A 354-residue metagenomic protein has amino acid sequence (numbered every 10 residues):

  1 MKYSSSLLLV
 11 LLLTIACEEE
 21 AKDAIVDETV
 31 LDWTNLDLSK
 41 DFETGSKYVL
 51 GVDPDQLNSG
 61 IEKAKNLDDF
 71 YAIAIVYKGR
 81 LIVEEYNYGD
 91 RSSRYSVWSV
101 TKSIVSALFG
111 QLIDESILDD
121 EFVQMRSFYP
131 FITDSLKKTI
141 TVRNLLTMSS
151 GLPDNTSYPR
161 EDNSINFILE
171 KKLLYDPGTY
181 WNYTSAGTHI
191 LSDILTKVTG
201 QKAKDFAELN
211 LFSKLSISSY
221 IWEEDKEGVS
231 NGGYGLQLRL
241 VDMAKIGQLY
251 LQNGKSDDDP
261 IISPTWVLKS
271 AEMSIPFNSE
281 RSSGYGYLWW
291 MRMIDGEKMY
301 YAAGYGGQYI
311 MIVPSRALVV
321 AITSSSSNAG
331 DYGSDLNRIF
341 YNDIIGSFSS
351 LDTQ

Functional and structural regions predicted by a protein language model:
C17-D90, I113-D119, I339-Q354: N-terminal leader/targeting segments and the immediately adjacent pre-domain N-terminus
D37, T44, R94, A107-Y183: Active-site-proximal loop and beta-strand segments within enzyme catalytic domains
G79, Y95-E121, L145, L191-L195 (+2 more regions): Active-site SXXK
E115-M148, E170, T199-Y234, L238: Active-site helix/loop module of the DD-peptidase/beta-lactamase fold, centered on the serine-lysine SxxK catalytic
S150-D225: A small/polar active-site loop signature that marks catalytic segments
G187-I194, Y234-K255, Q308-S324: Active-site-proximal alpha-helical segments within enzyme catalytic domains
V267-V319: Active-site Gly/Thr loop motif
G304-Q354: Structured C-terminal helix/loop/strand segments within mature extracytoplasmic catalytic/sensor domains
